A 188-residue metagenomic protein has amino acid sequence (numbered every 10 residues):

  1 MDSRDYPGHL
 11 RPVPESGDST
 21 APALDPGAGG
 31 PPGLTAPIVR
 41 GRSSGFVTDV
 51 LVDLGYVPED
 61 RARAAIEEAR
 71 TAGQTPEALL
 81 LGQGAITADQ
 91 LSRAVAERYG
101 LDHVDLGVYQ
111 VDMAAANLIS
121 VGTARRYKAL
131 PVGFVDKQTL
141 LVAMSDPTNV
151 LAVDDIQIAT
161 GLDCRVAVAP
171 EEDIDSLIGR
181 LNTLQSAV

Functional and structural regions predicted by a protein language model:
D2-P26, P31, D53, E77-A159 (+2 more regions): Polyanionic, low-complexity intrinsically disordered segments
G17, A23, I38, R42-V50 (+1 more regions): Short, solvent-exposed linear patches
G33-V39, R63-E68: Short, recurring structural edge motifs at helix starts
G45-F46, D60, Q74-T75, D89 (+1 more regions): A generic alpha-helix surface/boundary motif
T48, E59-I66, S92, S176: Hydrophobic packing positions in regular secondary-structure scaffolds
R61-G82: N-terminal, charged amphipathic alpha-helical interaction modules
D163-P170: Short hydrophobic alpha-helical runs that function as membrane-insertion/retention elements
D173-I174, R180-V188: Cytosolic regulatory modules rich in charged/polar residues
